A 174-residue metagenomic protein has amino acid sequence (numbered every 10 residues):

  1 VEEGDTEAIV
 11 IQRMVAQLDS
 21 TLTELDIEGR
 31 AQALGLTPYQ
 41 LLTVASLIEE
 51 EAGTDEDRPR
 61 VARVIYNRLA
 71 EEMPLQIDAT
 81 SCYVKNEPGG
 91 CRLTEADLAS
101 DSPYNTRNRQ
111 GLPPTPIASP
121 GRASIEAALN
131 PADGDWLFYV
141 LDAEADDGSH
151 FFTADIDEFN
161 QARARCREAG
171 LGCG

Functional and structural regions predicted by a protein language model:
V1-G174: Bacterial extracytoplasmic/cell-wall-associated proteins, especially those involved in peptidoglycan
